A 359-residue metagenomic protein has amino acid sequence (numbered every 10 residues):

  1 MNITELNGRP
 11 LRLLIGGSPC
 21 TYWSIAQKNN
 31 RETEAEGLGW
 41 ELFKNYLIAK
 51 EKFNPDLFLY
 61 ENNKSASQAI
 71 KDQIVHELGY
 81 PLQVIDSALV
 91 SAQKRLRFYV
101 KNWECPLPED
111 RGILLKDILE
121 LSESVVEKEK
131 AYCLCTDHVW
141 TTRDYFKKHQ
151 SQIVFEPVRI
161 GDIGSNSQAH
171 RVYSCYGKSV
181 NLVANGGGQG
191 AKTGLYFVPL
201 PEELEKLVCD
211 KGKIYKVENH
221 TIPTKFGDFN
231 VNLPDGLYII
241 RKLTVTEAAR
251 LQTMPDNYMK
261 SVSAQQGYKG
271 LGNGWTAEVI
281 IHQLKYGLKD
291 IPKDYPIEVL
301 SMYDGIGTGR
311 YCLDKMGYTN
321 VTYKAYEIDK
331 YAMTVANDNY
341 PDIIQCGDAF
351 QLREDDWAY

Functional and structural regions predicted by a protein language model:
M1-Y359: Conserved active-site and SAM-binding loop architecture of S-adenosyl-L-methionine-dependent nucleic-acid
